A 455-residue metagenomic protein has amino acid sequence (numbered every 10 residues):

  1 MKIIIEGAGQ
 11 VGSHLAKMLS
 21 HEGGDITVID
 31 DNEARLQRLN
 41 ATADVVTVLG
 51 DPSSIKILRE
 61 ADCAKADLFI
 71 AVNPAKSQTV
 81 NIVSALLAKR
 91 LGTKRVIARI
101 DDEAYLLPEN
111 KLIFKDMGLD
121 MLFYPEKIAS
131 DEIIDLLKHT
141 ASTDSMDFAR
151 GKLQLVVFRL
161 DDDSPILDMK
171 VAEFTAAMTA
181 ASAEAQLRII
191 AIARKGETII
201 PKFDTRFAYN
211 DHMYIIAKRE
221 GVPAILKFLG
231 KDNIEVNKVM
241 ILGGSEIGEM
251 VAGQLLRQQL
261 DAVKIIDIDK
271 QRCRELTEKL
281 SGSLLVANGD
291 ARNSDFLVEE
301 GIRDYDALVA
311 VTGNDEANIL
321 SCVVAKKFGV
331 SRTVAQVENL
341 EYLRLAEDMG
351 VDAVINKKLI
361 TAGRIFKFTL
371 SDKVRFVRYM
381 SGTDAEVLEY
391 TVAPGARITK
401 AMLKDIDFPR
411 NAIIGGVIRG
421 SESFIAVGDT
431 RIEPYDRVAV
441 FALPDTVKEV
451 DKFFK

Functional and structural regions predicted by a protein language model:
M1-K455: Cytosolic regulatory regions of ion transport systems
